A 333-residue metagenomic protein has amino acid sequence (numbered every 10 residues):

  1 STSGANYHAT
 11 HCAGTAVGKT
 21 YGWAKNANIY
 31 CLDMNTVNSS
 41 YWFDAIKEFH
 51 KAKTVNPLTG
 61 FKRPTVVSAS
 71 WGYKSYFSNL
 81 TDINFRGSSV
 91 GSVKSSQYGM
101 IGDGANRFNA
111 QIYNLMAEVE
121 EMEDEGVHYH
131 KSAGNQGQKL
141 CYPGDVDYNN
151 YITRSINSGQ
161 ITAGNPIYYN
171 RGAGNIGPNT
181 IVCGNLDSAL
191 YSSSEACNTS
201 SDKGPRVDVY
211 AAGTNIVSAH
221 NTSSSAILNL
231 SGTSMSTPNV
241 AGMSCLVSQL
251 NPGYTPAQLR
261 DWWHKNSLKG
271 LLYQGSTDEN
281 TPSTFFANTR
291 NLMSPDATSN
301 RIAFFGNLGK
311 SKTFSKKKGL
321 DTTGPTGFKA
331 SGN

Functional and structural regions predicted by a protein language model:
S1-D44, T59-V66, S75-N79, D124-G126 (+3 more regions): Subtilisin-like serine protease catalytic core
S1-N6, G14, K19-T20, K25-S39 (+5 more regions): Peri-catalytic substrate-binding/gating loops that frame the active-site cleft of hydrolases
A13-A16, Y30-N35, G213-F286: Hydrolase catalytic cores
C31, K47, N56-W71, N79 (+2 more regions): C-terminal subdomain of the subtilisin-like protease fold in secreted/lumenal serine endopeptidases
N35-N38, W71-Y76, N135-K139, L186-Y191 (+3 more regions): Solvent-exposed loop/turn segments at secondary-structure junctions within structured extracellular/periplasmic domains
K53-N109, S132-A133: Short acidic, glycine-rich surface-loop motifs adjacent to enzyme active sites
G87-S89, V93, D103-Y129, D147 (+2 more regions): Catalytic-core regions built around general acid/base machinery
R154-Q249, G253: Extracellular S/T/G-rich loop segment that most often corresponds to the catalytic His/Ser-adjacent loop
